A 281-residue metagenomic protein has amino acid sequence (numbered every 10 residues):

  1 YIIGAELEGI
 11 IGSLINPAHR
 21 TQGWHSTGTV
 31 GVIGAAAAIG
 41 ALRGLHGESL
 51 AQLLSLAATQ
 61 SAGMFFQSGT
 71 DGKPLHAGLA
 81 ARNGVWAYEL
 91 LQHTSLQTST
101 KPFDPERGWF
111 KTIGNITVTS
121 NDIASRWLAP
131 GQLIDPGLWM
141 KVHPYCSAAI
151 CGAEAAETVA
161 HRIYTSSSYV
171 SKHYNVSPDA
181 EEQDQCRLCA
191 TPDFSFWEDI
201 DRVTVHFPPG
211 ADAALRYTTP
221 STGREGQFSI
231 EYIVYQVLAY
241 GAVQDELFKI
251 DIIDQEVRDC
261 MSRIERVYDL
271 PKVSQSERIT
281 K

Functional and structural regions predicted by a protein language model:
Y1-W86, T98-E106: Glycine-rich, mobile lid/loop segments that gate access to catalytic sites or pores
G72-R82, E89-K281: Terminal-appendage/accessory-domain detector
